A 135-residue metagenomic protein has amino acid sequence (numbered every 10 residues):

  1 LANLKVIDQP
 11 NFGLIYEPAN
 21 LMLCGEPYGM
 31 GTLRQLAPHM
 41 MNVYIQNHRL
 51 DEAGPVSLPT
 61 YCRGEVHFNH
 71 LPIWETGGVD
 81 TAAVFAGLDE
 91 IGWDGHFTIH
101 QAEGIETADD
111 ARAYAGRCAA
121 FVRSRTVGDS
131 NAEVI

Functional and structural regions predicted by a protein language model:
A2-F12, Y16-I135: Histidine-acidic metal/acid-base catalytic patches
